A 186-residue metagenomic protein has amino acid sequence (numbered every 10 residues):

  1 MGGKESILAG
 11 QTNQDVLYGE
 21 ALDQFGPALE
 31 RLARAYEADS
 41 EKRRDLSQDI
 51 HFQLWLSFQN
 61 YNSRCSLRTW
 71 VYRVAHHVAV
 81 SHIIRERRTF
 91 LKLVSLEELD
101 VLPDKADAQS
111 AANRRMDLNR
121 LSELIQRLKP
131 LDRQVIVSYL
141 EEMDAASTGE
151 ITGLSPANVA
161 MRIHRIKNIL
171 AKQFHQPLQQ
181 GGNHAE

Functional and structural regions predicted by a protein language model:
G2, T89-R114, D144: Internal acidic/polar
G2-A9, V16-Y18, L91-V94, I151 (+1 more regions): C-terminal edge and immediately downstream basic/flexible tail or linker adjoining helix-turn-helix-like DNA-binding
S6-R31, R44: A short, charge-rich alpha-helical start-of-domain segment used by transcription regulators
A21-S40, L56-S57, I125: Amphipathic, Lys/Arg- and hydrophobic-enriched alpha-helical face
D45-F52, L56, C65-H77: Structural recognition of an alpha-helix C-terminal capping motif at a helix-to-coil junction
R73-V94, R114: Arg/Lys-rich amphipathic alpha helix in sigma70-family domain 2
H76, A146, E150-P177: DNA-recognition helix of helix-turn-helix
K105-I136, E141-A146, E150: Amphipathic alpha-helical segment used for protein-protein interaction
